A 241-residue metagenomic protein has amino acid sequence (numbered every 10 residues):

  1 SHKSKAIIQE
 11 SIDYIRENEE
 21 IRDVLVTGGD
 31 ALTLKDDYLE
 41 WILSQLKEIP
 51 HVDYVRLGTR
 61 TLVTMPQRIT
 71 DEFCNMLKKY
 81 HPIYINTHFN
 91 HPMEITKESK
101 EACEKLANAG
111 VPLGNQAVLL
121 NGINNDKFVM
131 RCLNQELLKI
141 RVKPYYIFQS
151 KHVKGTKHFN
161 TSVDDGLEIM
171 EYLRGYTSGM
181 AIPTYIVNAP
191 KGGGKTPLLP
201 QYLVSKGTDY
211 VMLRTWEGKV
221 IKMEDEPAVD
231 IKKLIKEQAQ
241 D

Functional and structural regions predicted by a protein language model:
S1-K3: Glycine-rich active-site/cofactor-binding loop and its immediate structural neighborhood
I7-D23, G29-T177: Conserved AdoMet/S-adenosylmethionine-binding subsite of the radical SAM
D23-V24, L213: Short, flexible coil/turn micro-motifs enriched in small/turn-prone residues
L138-D241: Auxiliary Fe-S-binding modules of radical SAM enzymes
